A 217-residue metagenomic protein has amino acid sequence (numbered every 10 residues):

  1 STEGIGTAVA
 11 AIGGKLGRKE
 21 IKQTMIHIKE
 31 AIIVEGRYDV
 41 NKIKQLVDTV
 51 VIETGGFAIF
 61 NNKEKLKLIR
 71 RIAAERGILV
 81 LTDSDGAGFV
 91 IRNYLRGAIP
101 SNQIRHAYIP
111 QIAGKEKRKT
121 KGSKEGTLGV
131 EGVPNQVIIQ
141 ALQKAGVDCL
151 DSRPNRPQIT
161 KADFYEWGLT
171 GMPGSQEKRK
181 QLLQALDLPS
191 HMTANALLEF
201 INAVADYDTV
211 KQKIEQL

Functional and structural regions predicted by a protein language model:
S1-T24: N-terminal amphipathic/basic-hydrophobic helices that include classical n-h-c signal peptides and signal-anchor
E30-A31, R37-N41, Q45-E75: Acidic, glycine-rich catalytic loops of TOPRIM or P-loop NTPase phosphate-binding modules used across DNA replication
V34-E35, T82: Short beta-strand scaffold positions
R37-V40, L66, G88-R92, E131-I139: Amphipathic alpha-helical transducer elements in NTP-driven molecular machines
A58-N61, L81-I91: Acidic, metal-coordinating catalytic cores used for nucleic-acid/nucleotide bond scission and strand-transfer chemistry
F89-G122: A basic- and aromatic-enriched beta-loop-alpha substructure that forms the phosphate/nucleotide- and DNA/RNA-contacting
I109-F164: Activity-critical C-terminal alpha-helical subdomain
Q140-Q143, V147-L217: C-terminal, charge/polar-rich interaction regions
